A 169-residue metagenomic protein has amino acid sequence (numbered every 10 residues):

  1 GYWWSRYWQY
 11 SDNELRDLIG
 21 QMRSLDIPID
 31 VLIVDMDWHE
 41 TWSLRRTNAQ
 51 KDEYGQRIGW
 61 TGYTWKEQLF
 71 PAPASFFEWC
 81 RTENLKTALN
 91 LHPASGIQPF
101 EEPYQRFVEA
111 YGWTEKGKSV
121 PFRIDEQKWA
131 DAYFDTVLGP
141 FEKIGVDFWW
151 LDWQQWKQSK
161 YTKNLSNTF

Functional and structural regions predicted by a protein language model:
G1-D12, I29: An acidic-aromatic substrate-binding cleft motif
P28-F169: Aromatic- and carboxylate-enriched substrate-binding clefts and catalytic-loop regions of carbohydrate-active enzymes
